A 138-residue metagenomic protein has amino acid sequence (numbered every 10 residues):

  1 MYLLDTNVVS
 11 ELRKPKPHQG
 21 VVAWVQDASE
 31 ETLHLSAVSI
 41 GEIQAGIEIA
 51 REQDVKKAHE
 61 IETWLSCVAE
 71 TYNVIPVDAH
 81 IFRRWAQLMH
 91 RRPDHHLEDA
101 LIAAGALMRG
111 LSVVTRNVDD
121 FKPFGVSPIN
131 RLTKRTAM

Functional and structural regions predicted by a protein language model:
M1, A103, L107-M138: Acidic, PIN/NYN-like endoribonuclease modules and their adjacent C-terminal/linker elements
M1-L35, I49-T63, R135-M138: Short, well-structured N-terminal submotif of metal-dependent ribonuclease cores
Y2, E30-H34, V68-I75, S112: Short loop->beta-strand "edge-of-pocket" segments that line small-molecule binding or catalytic clefts across diverse
D5, E42, D99, N117-D120: Acidic active-site catalytic centers that drive phospho-/nucleotidyl reactions and related ester hydrolyses
V9, I40-I43, F82, F121: A generic structural signal for short hydrophobic patches within well-formed alpha-helices
E11-L12, W24, G46, R84-W85 (+2 more regions): Residues that scaffold the ATP/ADP-binding catalytic core of kinase and kinase-like folds
W24-D27, L65-S66, A103-G105, V118: Short secondary-structure boundary/capping segments
A45-E48, T71-R116: Active-site neighborhoods of divalent-metal-dependent phosphate/nucleic-acid chemistry enzymes
